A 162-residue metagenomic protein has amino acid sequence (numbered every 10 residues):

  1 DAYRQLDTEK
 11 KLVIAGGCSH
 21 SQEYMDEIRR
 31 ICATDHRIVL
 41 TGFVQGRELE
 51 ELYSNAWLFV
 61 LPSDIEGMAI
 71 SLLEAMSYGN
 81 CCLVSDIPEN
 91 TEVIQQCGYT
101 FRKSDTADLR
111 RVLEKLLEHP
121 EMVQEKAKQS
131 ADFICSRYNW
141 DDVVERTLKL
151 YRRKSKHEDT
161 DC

Functional and structural regions predicted by a protein language model:
K11-D26, G42-F43: Glycosyltransferase donor-sugar binding loop
M25-R47: Nucleotide-activated donor-binding/catalytic signature segment of Leloir-type glycosyltransferases, i.e., the conserved
F43-V44, E51-A56: Short alpha-helical donor nucleotide-sugar binding micro-motif in glycosyltransferases
D64: Aromatic "clamp/platform" in nucleotide-sugar-dependent glycosyltransferases that forms part of the donor/acceptor
C81-V84: Short hydrophobic beta-strand element within catalytic cores of glycosyltransferases and related nucleotide-activated
Y99-T106, K115-P120: Conserved acidic donor-binding segment of nucleotide-sugar-dependent glycosyltransferases
M122-S136, R146-K149: A short, well-ordered alpha-helix in the C-terminal region of glycosyltransferases
